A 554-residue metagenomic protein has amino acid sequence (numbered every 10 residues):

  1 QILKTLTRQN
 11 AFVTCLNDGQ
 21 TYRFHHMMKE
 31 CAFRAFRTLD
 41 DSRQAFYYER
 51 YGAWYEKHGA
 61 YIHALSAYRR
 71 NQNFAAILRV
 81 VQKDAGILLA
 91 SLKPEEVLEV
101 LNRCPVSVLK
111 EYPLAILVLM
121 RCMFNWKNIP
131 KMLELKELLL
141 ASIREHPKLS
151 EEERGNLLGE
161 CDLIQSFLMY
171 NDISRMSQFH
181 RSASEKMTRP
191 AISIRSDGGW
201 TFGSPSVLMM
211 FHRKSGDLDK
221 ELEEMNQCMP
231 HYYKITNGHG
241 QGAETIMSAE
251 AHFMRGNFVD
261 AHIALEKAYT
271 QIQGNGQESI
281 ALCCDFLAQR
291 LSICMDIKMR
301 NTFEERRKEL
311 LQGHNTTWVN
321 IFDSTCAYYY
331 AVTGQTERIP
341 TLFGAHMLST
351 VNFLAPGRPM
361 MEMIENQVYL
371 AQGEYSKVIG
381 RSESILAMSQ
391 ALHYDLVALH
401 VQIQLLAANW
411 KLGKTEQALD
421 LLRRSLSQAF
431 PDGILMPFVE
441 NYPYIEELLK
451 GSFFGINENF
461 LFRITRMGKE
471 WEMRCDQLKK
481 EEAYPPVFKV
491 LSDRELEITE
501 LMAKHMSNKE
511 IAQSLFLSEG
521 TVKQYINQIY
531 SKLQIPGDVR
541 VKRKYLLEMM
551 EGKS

Functional and structural regions predicted by a protein language model:
Q1-A35, F46: C-terminal boundary/linker of central alpha/beta nucleotide-binding cores
R34-L114: Extended alpha-helical scaffolding segments used for macromolecular assembly and cargo binding
I62-H63, N73-F74, Y112, L149-G159 (+7 more regions): Alpha-solenoid helical repeat architecture
L65, A85, N102-V106, E137-L149 (+7 more regions): Amphipathic alpha-helical segments of tetratricopeptide repeats
Q82-L92, F124-E134, S166-R181, L208-E223 (+6 more regions): Short coil/turn connectors between adjacent alpha-helices in alpha-solenoid helical repeat scaffolds
V108-C283: Internal alpha-solenoid helical repeat scaffolds
R338, I364-S384, M388-D395, Q404-D493 (+4 more regions): Linker/hinge segments immediately adjacent to helix-turn-helix/homeobox DNA-binding domains
H505-K544: Recognition helix of helix-turn-helix DNA-binding domains
